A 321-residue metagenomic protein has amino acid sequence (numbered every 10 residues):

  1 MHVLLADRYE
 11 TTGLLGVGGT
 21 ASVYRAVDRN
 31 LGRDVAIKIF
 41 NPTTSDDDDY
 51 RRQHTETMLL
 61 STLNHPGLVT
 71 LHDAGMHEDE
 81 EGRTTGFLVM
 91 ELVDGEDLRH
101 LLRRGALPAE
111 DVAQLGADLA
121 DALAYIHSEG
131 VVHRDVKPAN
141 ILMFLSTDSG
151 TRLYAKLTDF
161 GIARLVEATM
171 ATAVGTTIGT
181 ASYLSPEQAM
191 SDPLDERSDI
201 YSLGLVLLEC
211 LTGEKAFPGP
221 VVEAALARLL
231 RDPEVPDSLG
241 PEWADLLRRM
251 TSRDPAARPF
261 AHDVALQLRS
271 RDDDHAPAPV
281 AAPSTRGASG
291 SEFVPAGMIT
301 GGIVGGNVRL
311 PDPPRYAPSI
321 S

Functional and structural regions predicted by a protein language model:
T11-G18, V23: Protein kinase glycine-rich loop
N41-T62: AlphaC helix of the eukaryotic protein kinase fold
A74-G75: Activation-segment/catalytic-loop signature of the eukaryotic protein kinase fold
E81-D97, L101, G105: Conserved short submotifs of the Hanks-type protein kinase catalytic core that shape the nucleotide-binding pocket
L115-G116: Activation segment signature within eukaryotic-like protein kinase domains
L119-V131: Protein kinase catalytic-loop region centered on the HRD/HxD motif
D199: Conserved catalytic-loop aspartate of Hanks-type protein kinases
